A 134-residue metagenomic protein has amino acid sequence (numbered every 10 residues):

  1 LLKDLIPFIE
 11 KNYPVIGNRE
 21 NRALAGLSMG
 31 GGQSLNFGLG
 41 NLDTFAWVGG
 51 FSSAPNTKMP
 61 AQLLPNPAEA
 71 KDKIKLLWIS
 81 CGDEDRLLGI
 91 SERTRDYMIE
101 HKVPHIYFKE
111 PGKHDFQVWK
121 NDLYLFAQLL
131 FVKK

Functional and structural regions predicted by a protein language model:
L1-K134: Non-catalytic cap/lid and distal C-terminal segments of serine-dependent acyl enzymes
